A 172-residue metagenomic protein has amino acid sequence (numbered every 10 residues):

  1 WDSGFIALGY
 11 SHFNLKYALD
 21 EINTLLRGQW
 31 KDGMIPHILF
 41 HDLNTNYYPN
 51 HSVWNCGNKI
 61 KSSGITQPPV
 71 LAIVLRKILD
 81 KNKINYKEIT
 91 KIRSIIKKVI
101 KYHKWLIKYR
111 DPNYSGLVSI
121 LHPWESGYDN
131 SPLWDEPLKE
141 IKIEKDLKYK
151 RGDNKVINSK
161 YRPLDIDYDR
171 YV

Functional and structural regions predicted by a protein language model:
W1-F13: Conserved H-X4-D acyltransferase segment
D2, H51-N55, L164-V172: Short glycine/proline-rich turn/loop motifs
L15-I96, I107-R110, Y114-W124: Helix-terminus loop motifs that line ligand-binding clefts
R93, H103-V172: Extended ligand-binding clefts on enzyme/binding-domain cores
